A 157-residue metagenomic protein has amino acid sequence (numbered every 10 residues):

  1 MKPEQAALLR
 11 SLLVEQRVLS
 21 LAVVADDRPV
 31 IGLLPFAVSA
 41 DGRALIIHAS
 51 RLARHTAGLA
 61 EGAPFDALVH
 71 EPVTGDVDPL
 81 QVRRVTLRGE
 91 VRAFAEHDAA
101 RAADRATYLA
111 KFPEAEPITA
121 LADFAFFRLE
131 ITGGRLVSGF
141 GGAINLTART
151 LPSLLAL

Functional and structural regions predicted by a protein language model:
M1-A60: An N-terminal domain-cap segment
L12, A106-T107, K111-L157: C-terminal edge-of-domain segments
Q16-V18, R43-A44, G62-F65, L121-F124 (+1 more regions): Short, surface-exposed beta-edge/turn micro-motifs
D26-P29, V77, I118: Short glycine/serine/proline-enriched coil/turn segments at secondary-structure junctions
V30-G32, L45, R83-L87, I144: Short beta-strand segments
S50, H70, G139-G141: Surface loops and adjacent helix of pleckstrin homology
L52-K111, F124, I131: Short, structured beta-strand-loop surface elements
